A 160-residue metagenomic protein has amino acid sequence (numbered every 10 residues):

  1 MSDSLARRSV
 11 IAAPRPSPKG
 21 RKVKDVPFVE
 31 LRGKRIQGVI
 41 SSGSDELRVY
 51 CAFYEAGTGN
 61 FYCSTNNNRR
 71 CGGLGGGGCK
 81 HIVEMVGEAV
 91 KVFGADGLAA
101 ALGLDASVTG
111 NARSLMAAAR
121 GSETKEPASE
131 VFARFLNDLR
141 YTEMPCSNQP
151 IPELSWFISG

Functional and structural regions predicted by a protein language model:
M1-G160: Long, low-complexity, compositionally biased intrinsically disordered regions
